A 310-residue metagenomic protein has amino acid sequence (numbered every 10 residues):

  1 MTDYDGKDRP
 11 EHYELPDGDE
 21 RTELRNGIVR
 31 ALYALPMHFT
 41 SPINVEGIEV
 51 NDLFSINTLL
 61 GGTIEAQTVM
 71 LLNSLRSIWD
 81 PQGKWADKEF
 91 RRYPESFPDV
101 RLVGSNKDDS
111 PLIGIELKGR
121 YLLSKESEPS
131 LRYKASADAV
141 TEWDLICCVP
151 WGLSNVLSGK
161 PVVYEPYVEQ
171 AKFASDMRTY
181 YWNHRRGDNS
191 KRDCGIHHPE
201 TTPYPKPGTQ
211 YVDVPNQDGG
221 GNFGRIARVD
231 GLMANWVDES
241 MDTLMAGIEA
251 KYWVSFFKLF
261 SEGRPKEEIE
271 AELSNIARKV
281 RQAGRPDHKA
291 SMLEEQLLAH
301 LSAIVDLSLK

Functional and structural regions predicted by a protein language model:
M1-L71: Interdomain/boundary linker segments immediately adjacent to catalytic/signaling cores
M1-R25, A234-K310: Nuclease-adjacent, charged terminal/linker segments that flank catalytic cores
I64, P94, G104-N106, K118-Y121 (+1 more regions): Short, flexible loop/turn elements at secondary-structure junctions
S77-F90: Short, well-structured beta-strand/strand-turn elements
D87-P98, V103-K107: Active-site metal-binding core of divalent-cation-utilizing nuclease and nuclease-like domains
V100-L102, P111-G119: Conserved catalytic cores of phosphodiester-cleaving nucleases, focusing on short active-site segments
L122-R132: Active-site-adjacent loop/helix micro-motif of nuclease/hydrolase catalytic cores
S124, S136-E262: Acidic, metal/cofactor-coordinating or nucleic-acid-engaging core segments within structured domains
